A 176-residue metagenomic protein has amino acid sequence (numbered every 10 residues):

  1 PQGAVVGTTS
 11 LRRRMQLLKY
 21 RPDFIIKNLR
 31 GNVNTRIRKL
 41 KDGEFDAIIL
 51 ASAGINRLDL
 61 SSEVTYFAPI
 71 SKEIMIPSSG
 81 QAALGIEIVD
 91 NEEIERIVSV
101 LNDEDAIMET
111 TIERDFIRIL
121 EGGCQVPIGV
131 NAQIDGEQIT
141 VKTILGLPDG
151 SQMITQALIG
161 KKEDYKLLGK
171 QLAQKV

Functional and structural regions predicted by a protein language model:
P1-F24: A conserved helix-loop-strand patch within extracytoplasmic ligand-binding domains of the periplasmic binding
K19-D23, K27-V176: Small-molecule-sensing regulatory modules
